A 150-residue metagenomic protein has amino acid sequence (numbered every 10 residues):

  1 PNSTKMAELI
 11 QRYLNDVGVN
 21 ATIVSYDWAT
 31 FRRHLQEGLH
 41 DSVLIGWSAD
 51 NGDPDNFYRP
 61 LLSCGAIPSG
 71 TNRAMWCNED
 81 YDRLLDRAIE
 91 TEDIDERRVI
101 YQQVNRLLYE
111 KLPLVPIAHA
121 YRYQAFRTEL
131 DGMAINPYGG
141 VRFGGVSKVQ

Functional and structural regions predicted by a protein language model:
P1-N51, R73, I94, R122: Ligand/substrate-recognition segments at binding pockets and active sites
P1-R12, D16-V17, C77-E79, R83-L84 (+3 more regions): Append "and occasionally in soluble cytosolic enzymes with long acidic Gly/Pro-rich linkers
Y26, T30, R83, V99-I100: Short, conserved clusters of charged catalytic residues that mark active-site and nucleotide-handling motifs
H34-L39, R59-E90, H119-Q150: Short, solvent-exposed loop/beta-turn-alpha elements that line the ligand-binding surface or hinge of extracytoplasmic
L39, V43-W47, T91-T128: Bilobed periplasmic-binding protein-like "clamshell/Venus-flytrap" ligand-binding domains
D55-N56: Long, cytosolic, alpha-helical-rich C-terminal regions that act as interaction/scaffolding modules
